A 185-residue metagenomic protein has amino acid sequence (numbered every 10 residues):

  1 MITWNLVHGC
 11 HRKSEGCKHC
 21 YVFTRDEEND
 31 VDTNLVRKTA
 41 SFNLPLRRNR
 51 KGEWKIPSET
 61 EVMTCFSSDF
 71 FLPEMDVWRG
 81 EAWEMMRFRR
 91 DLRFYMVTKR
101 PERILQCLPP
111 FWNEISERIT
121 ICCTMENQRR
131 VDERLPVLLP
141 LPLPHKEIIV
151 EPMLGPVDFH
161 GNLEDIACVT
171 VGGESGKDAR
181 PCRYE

Functional and structural regions predicted by a protein language model:
M1-W4: Short Cys/His-rich Zn2+-coordinating modules
L6-D26: Local cysteine-cluster metal-coordination motifs and their immediate loop/turn environment, predominantly Fe-S cluster
K13, K38, E117: Residues that flank catalytic or metal-binding motifs in active/ligand-binding sites
Y21, N29-D32, E74-D76: Short, glycine/acidic-enriched capping/hinge loops at junctions between secondary-structure elements
E27-E53: Conserved alpha-helical substructure of the radical SAM core
N43-E185: Conserved AdoMet/S-adenosylmethionine-binding subsite of the radical SAM
